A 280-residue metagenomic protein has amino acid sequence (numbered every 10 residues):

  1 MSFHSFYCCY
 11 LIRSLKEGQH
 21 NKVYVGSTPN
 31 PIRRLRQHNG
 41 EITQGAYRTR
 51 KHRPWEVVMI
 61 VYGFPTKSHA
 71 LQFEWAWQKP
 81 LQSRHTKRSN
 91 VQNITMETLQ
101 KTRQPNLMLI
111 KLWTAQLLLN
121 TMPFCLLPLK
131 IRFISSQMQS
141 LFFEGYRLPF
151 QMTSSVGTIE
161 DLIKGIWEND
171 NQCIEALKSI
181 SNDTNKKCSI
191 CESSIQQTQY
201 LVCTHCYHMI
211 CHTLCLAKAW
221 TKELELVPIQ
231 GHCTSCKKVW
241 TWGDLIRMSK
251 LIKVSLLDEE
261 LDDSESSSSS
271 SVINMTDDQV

Functional and structural regions predicted by a protein language model:
M1-F73, L109-Y200, T234-S266, M275-V280: GIY-YIG nuclease catalytic motif and its immediate N-terminal context
N39-T43, W75-Q78, Q82, W220-T221: A generic structural signal for secondary-structure junctions that act as hinges or helix/strand caps at the edges
P65-S68, Q78-H85, E223-L224, W240 (+1 more regions): Eukaryotic basic, amphipathic alpha-helical target segments in cytosolic regions
W75-K130: A eukaryotic "domain-to-IDR transition" signal
M209-E225: Cys/His-coordinated zinc-finger cores
K222-K237: A short beta-strand-loop micro-motif that forms or neighbors metal/cofactor- and ligand-binding patches at active-site
